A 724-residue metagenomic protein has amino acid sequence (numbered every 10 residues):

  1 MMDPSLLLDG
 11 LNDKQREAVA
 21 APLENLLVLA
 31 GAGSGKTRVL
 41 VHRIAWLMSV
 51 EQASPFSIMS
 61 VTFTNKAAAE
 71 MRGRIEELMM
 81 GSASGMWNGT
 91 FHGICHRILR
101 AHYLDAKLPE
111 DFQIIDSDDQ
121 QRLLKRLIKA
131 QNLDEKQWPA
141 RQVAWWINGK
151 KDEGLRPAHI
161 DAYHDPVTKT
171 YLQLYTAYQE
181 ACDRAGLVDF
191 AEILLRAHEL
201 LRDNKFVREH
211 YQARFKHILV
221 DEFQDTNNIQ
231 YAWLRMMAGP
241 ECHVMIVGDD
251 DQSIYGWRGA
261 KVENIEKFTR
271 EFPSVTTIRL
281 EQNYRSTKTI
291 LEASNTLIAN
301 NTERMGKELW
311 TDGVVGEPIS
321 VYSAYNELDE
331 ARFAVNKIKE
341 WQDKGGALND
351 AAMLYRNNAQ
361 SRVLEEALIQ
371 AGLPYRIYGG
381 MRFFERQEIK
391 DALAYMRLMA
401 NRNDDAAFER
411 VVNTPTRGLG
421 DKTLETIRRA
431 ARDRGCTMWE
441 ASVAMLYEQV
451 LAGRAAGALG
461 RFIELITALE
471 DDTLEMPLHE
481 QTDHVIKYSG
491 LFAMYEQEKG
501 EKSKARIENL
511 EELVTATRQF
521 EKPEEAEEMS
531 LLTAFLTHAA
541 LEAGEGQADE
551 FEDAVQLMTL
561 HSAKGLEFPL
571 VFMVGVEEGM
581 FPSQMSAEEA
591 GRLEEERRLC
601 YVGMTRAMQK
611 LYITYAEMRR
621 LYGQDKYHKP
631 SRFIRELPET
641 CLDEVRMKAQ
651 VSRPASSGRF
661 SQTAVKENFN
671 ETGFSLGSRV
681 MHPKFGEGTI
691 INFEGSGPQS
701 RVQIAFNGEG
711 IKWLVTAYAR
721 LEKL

Functional and structural regions predicted by a protein language model:
M1-E110, I114-I115, Q121, A185 (+3 more regions): P-loop NTPase Walker
P4, L8-L11, R16-A30, F56 (+7 more regions): Inter-lobe coupling/hinge region of RecA-like P-loop helicase motors
D9-A20, E24-L29, V39-L40, M59-S60 (+6 more regions): Conserved helicase NTPase motor core
S34-T37, Q224-E303, K307-D312, R429-R432 (+3 more regions): Conserved helicase motor core of SF1/SF2 NTP-dependent helicases
T37-L40, Y103, P273-T276, E281-P374 (+5 more regions): Helicase P-loop NTPase motor core
I160, H164, A347, S361-L373 (+3 more regions): Conserved helicase C-terminal RecA-like lobe
F581-P582, R701-R720: A short macromolecule-binding patch
R646-R679: Mixed-charge, Lys/Arg-rich low-complexity intrinsically disordered regions
